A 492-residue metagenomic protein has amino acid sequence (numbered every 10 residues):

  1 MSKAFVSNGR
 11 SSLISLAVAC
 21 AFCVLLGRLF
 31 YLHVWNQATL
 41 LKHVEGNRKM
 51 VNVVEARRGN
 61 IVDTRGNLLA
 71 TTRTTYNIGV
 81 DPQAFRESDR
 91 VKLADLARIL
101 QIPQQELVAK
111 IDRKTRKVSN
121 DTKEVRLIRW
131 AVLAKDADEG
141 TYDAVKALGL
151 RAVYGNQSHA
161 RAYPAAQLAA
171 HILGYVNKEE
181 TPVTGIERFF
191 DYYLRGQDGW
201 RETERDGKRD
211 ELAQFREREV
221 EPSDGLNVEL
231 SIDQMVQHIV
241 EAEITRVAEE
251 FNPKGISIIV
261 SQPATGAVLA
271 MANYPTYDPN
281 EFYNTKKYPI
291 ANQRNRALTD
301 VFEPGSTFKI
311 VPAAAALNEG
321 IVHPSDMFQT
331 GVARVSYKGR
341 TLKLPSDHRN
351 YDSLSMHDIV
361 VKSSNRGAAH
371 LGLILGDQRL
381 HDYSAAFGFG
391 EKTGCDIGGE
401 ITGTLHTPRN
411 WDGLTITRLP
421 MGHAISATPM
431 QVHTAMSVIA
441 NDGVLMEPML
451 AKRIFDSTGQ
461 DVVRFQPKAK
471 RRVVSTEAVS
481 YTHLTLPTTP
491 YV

Functional and structural regions predicted by a protein language model:
M1-Y283, Q378-G390: Periplasmic/cell-envelope proteins involved in peptidoglycan metabolism and beta-lactam response
N8, A70, R205-E219, I258 (+2 more regions): Beta-lactam-recognizing serine transpeptidase/beta-lactamase-like catalytic domain environment
D233, K286, P490: Conserved acidic functional residues
H483-V492: Single conserved hydrophobic/aromatic residue that forms the stacking wall/gate of nucleotide- or nucleobase-binding
